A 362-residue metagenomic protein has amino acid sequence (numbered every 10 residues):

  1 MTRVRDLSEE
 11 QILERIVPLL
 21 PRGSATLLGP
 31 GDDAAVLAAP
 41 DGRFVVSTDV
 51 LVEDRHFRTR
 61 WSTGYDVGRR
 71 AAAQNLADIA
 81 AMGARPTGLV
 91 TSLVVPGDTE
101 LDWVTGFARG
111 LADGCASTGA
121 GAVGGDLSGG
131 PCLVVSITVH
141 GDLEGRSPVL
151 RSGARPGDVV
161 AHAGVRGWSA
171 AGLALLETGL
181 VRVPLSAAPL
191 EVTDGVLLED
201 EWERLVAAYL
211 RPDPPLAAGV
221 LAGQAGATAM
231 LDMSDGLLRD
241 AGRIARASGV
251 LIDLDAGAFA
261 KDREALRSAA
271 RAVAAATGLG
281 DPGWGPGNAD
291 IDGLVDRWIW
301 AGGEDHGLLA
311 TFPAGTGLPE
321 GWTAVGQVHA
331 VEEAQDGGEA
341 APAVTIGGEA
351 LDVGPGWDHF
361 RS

Functional and structural regions predicted by a protein language model:
M1-P21, S62, P96-G121, S128-V135 (+2 more regions): Glycine-/charge-enriched secondary-structure boundary and capping motifs
M1-T63, M82, T91, A112: Extreme N-terminal cap/leader segments of soluble proteins
S24-T26, A34-A35, A112, V123-S128 (+8 more regions): A generic local secondary-structure boundary/capping motif
V36, N75, G83, A122 (+4 more regions): Residue-level signal for inorganic ion chemistry
A39, T87-G179: Glycine-rich anion-binding loops of enzyme active sites
V45-T48, C132, V149-L221: Short, acidic (Asp/Glu-rich) active-site segment that either coordinates a divalent metal cofactor
G64-L89, R109-S117, A217-V220, G236-I244: Small-aliphatic-rich amphipathic alpha-helix that forms the alpha element of a beta-alpha
V192-G242, D292, A301-G307: Polyanion-binding loop/helix "lid" in catalytic or ligand-binding cores
